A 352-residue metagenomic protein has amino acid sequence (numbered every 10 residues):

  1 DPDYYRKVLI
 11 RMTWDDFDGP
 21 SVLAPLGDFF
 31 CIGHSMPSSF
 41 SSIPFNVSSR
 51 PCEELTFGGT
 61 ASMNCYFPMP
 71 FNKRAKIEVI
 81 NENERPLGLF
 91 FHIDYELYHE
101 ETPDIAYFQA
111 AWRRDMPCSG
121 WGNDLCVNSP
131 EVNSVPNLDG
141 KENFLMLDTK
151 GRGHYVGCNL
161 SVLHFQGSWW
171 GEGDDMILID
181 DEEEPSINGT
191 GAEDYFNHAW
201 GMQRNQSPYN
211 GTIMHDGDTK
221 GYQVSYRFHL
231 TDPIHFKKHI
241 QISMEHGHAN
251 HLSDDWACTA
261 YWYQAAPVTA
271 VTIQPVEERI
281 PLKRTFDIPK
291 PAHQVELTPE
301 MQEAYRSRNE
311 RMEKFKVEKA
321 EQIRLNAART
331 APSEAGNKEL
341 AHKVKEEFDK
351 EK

Functional and structural regions predicted by a protein language model:
D1-Q302: Beta-strand-centric surfaces of beta-sandwich/beta-rich domains
P289-P291, Q302-Q322: Intrinsically disordered, low-complexity terminal tails and linkers in large eukaryotic cytosolic proteins
K314-K352: Extended amphipathic alpha-helical heptad-repeat regions
